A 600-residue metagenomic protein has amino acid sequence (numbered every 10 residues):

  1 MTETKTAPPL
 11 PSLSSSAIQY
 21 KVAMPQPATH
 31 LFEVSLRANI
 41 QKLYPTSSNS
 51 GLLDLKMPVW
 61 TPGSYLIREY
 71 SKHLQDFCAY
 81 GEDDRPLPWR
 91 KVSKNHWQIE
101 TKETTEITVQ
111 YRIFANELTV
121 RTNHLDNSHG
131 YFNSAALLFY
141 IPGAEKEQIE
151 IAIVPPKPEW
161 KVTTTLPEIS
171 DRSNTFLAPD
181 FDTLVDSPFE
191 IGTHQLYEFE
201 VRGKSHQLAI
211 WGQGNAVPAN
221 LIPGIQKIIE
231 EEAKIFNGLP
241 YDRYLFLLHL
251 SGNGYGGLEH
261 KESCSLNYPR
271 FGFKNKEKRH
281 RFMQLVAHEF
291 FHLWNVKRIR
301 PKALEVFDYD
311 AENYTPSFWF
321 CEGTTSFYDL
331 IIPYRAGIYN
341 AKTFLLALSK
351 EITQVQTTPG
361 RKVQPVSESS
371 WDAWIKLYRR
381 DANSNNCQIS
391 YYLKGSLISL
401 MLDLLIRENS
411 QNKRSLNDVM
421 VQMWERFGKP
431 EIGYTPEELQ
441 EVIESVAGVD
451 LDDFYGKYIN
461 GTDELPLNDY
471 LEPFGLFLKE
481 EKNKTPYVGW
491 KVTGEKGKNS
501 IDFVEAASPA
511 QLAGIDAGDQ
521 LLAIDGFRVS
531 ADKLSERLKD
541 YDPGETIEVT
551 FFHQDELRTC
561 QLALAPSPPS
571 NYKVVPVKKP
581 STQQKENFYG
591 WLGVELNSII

Functional and structural regions predicted by a protein language model:
M1-P27: N-terminal, polar/Ser/Thr-rich
E3-T4, I67-D76, Y80-Y241, G254: Non-catalytic architectural context of zinc metalloproteases
A17-Q19, L31-S35, L52-D54, E106-T108 (+4 more regions): Intrinsic-disorder/low-complexity, polar/charged segments enriched in Ser/Thr/Lys/Arg/Asp/Glu/Gln
F32-S71, F139-P156: Surface-exposed beta-strand/loop patches in extracellular or lumenal glycoproteins
N39, Y80, V154, T550-F552: A generic structural motif
Q195-F318, T324, Y328: Juxtacatalytic substrate-recognition/specificity segment
C264-F273, R298-I299, D310-R361, T550 (+1 more regions): Post-HExxH zinc-binding segment in Zn-dependent metallohydrolases
D329, Y339-I600: C-terminal recognition in membrane/secretory proteostasis and scaffolding
